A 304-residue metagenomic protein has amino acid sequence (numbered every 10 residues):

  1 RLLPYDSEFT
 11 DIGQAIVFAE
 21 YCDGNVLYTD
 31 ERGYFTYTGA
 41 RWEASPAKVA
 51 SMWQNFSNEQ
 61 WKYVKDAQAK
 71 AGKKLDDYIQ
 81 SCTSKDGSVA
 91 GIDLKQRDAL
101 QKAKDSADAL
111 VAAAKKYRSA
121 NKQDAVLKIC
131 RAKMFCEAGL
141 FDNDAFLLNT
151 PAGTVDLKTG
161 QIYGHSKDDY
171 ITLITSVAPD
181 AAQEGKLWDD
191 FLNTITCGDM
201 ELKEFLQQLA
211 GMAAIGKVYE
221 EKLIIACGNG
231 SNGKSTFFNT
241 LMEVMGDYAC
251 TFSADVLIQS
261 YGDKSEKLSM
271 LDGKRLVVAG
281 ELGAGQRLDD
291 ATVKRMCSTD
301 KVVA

Functional and structural regions predicted by a protein language model:
R1-V177, S298-T299: Intein modules and their embedded homing endonuclease domains
D6, T10, K115-R118, E184 (+2 more regions): Catalytic cores of large soluble enzymes that bind and process phosphate-bearing ligands
L27-S51, L140-D142, L147, P151-R275: P-loop NTPase catalytic core of nucleic-acid-dependent motor ATPases
M52, F56, F237-T240, M270 (+1 more regions): Alpha-helical scaffold elements adjacent to nucleotide-binding pockets in ATP/GTP-utilizing enzyme cores
F56-G72, T196-D199, A214-V218, T240-A249 (+2 more regions): A generic secondary-structure signal for well-formed alpha-helical elements
K95-A112, A226, G230-N232, M270-A279: N-terminal short leaders/motifs
S260-K267, L282-Q286, T299-A304: Conserved Walker
K274-T299: Conserved AAA+/SF3 P-loop NTPase catalytic/coupling segment centered on the Walker-B
